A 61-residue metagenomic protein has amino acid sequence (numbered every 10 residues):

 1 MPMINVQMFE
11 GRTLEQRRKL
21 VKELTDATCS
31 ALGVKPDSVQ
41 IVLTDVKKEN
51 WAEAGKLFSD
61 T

Functional and structural regions predicted by a protein language model:
P2-T61: A domain-level signal for the structural core that forms small-molecule/cofactor-binding pockets and catalytic centers
